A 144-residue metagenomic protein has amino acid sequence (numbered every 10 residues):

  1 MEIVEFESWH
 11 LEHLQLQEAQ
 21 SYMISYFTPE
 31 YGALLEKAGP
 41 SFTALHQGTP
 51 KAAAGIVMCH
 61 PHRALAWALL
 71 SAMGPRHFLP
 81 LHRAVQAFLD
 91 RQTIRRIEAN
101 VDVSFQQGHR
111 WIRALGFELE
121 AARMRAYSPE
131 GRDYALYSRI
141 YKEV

Functional and structural regions predicted by a protein language model:
M1-F27: Short amphipathic alpha-helix that is part of the acyltransferase structural core
Y22-P40: Active-site rim helix/loop that mediates acceptor-substrate recognition in acyltransferases
T43, G48-M58, A64-L65: Conserved beta-strand in the GNAT
V57-M58, A126, I140: A generic structural motif
P61-M73, L81: Conserved acetyl-CoA binding element of GNAT-fold acetyltransferases
R76-D90, R110, A114: Conserved acetyl-CoA-binding loop-helix of GNAT-fold acetyltransferases
Q92-D102: Conserved GNAT acetyl-CoA-binding A-motif
N100, E118-Y134: Conserved catalytic-core motifs of GNAT/GCN5-like acyltransferases
